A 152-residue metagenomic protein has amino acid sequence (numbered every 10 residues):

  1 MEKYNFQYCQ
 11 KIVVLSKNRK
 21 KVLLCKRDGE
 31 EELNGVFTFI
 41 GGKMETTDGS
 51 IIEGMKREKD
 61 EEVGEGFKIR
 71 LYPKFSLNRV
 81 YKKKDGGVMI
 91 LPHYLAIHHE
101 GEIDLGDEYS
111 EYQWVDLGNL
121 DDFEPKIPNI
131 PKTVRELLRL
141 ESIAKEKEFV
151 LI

Functional and structural regions predicted by a protein language model:
M1-L23, K43, L95: Conserved N-terminal beta-strand and adjoining loop/helix that marks the start of the Nudix/MutT-like hydrolase domain
Q7, N34, F39, I52 (+2 more regions): Short connector loops at helix/strand junctions that flank enzyme active sites, especially segments positioning acidic
Q7-Y8, N18-K20, L77-E102, L117 (+1 more regions): Active-site-adjacent beta-strand/loop module that shapes the phosphate/pyrophosphate-binding cleft
L15, F39, V115: A conserved hydrophobic position in a structured secondary element of the catalytic/binding core that shapes
K21-E62: Conserved Nudix-box catalytic region and its N-terminal flanking loop in Nudix hydrolases and closely related
G35-V36, D107-I152: Nudix hydrolase/Nudix homology domain
G66-S76: A short coil-to-beta-strand element that immediately follows conserved catalytic motifs
I69-L71, I103, Y112: Generic structural signal for residues in well-ordered beta-strands
